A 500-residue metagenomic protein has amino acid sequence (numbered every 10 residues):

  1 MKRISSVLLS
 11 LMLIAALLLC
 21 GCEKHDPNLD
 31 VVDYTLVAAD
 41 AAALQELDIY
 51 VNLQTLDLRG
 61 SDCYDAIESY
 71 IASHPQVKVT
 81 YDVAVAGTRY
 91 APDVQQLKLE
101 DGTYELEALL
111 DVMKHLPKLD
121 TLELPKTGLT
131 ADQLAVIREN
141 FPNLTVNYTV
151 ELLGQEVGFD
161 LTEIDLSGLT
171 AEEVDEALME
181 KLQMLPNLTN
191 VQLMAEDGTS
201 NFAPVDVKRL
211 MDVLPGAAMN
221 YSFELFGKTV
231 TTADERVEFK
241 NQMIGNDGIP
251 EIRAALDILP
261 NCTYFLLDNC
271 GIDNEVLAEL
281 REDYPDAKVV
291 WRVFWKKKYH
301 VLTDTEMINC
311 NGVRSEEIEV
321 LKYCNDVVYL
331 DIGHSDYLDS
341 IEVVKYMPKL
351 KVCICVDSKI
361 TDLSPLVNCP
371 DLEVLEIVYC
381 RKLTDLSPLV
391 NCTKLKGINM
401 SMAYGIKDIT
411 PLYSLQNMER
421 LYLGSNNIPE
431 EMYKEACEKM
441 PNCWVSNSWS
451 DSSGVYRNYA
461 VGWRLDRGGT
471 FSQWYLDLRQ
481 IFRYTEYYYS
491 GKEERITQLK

Functional and structural regions predicted by a protein language model:
M1-L9: Bacterial N-terminal signal peptides that target proteins for export
L18-G21: C-terminal motif of bacterial Sec signal peptides marking the signal peptidase cleavage site
E23-P27: Bacterial lipoprotein signal-peptidase II cleavage site
L29-A43, I49-D65, H74-A108, V112 (+14 more regions): Concave beta-strand-loop units of leucine-rich repeat
Y70, A436: Major-groove DNA-contacting interfaces characterized by cationic-aromatic clusters
